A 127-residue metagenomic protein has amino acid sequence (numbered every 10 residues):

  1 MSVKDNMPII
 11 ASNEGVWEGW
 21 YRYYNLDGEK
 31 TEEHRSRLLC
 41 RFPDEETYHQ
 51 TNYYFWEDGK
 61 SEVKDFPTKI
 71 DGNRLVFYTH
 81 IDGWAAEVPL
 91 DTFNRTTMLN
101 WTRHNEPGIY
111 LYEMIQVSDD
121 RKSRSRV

Functional and structural regions predicted by a protein language model:
M1-V63: Amphipathic/hydrophobic helical signal segments and adjacent flexible N-terminal regions that mediate secretion
F55-V127: Calycin-type beta-barrel ligand-binding domains and close structural analogs
